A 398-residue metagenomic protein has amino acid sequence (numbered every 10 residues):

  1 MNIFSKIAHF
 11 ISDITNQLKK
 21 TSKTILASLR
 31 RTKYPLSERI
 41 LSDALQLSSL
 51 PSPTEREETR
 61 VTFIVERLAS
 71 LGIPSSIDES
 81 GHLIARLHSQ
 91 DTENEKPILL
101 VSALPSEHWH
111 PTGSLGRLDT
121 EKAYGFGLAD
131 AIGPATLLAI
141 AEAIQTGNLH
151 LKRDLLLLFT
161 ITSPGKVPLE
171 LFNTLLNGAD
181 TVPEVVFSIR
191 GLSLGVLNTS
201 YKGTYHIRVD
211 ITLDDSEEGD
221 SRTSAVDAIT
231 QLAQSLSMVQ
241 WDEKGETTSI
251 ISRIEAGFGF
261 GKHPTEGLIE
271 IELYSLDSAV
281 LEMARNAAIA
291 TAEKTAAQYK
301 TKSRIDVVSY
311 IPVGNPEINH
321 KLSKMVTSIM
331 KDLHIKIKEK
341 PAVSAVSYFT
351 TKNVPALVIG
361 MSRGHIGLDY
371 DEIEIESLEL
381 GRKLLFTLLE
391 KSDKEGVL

Functional and structural regions predicted by a protein language model:
N16-E55, G364-L368: N-terminal capping segment at the start of a domain
A44-S49, I250-G259, E270-D277, K302-S323 (+1 more regions): A short beta-alpha structural unit
Q46, S52-E95: A non-catalytic alpha/beta surface segment that caps or lines the substrate-entry region of metallo-dependent hydrolase
S76-D78, H150-K152, Q240-I251, F260-G261 (+3 more regions): Flexible, glycine/charged-enriched surface loops at secondary-structure junctions
R86-I132, K152: Catalytic-core environment of secreted peptidases
T92, Y124-H206, W241-G261, I269-E272 (+2 more regions): Acidic/histidine-rich catalytic neighborhood of metal-dependent amide-processing enzymes
S221-E255, K262, A279-K302: Acidic-enriched catalytic cores of C-N bond-cleaving enzymes acting on peptides and small amides
I254, H263, I335-E395: Zn-dependent metallopeptidase/amidohydrolase metal-coordination segment
